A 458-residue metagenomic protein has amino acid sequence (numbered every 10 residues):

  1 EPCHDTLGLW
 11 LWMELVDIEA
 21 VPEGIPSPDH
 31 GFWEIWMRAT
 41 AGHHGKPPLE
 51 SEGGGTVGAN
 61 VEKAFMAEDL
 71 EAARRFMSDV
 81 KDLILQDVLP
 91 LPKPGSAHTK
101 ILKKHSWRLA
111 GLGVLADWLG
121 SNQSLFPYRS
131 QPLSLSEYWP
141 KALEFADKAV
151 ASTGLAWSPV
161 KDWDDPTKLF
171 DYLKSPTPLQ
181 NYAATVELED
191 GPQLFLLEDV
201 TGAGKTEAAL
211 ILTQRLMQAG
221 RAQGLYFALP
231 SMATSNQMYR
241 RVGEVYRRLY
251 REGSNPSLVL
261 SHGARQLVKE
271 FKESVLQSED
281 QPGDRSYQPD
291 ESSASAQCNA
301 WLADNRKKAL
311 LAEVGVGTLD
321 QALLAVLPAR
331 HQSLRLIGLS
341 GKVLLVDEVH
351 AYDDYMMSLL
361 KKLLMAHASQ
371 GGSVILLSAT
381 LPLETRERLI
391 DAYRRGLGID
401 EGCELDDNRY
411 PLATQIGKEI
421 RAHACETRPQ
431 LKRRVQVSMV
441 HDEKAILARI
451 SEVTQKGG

Functional and structural regions predicted by a protein language model:
E1-V160: Accessory nucleic-acid engagement/destabilization modules that flank
K161-E198: Conserved pre-motif I regulatory segment
D190-T213, Y352-D353, S378: Walker A/P-loop
L212-Y239, R248-N255, S369-G371: Conserved SF1/SF2 helicase motif Ia
G224-R247, L260-K269, L381-T385: Conserved Walker A/P-loop ATP-binding site and its immediately adjacent core in helicase/helicase-like ATPase domains
V242-E313, L319-L323: A substrate-engagement module of RecA-like helicase motors
I337-V343, H350-H423: Post-DEXD/H (motif II) to motif III coupling segment of the RecA-like Helicase ATP-binding lobe
G396-G458: Conserved interdomain linker/interface between the two RecA-like ATPase lobes of SF2 helicase motors
